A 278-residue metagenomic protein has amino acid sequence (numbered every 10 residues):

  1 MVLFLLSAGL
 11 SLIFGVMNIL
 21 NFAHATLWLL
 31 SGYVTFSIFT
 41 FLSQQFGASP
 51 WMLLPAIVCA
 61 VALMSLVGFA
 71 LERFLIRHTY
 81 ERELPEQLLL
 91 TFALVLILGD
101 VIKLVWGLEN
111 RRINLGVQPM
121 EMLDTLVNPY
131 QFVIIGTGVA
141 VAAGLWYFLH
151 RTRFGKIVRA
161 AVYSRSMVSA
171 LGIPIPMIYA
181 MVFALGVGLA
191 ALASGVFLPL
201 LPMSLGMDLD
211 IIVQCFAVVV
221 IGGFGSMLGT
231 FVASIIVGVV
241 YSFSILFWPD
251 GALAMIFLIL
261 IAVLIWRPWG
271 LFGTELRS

Functional and structural regions predicted by a protein language model:
M1-F39, A70, R77-R82, E86 (+1 more regions): Single transmembrane alpha-helix segments in multi-pass membrane proteins
M1-L6, L20, V34, Q45-P55 (+3 more regions): Membrane-interfacial amphipathic/re-entrant helices at transmembrane-helix boundaries
T26-L30, T79-K103, D208-V220, P249-R267: Pore- or pathway-lining transmembrane helices of multi-pass membrane proteins that form conduits for solutes/ions
Y33-S43, V237-L246: Interfacial segments of multi-pass membrane proteins
F46-L94, V101, V232-V237, R267-P268: Alpha-helical transmembrane segments within multi-pass membrane transporters and channels
L53-V61, F183-A190, S194-G195, P199-L260 (+1 more regions): Transmembrane alpha-helical segments in multi-pass inner-membrane proteins
H78-T79, L84-R151, M177-M181, M203 (+4 more regions): Transmembrane helix-bundle core of multi-pass membrane transporters and related energy-transducing complexes
L126-M203, M227-V232: Helix-loop-helix "hairpin" substructures at the membrane interface of multi-pass membrane proteins
